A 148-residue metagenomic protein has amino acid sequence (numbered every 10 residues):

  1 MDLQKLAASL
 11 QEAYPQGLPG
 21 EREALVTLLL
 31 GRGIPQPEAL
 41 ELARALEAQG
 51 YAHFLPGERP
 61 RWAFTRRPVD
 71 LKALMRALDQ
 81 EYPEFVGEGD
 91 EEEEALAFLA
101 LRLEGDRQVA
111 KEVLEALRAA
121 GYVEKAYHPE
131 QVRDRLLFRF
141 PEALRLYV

Functional and structural regions predicted by a protein language model:
M1-G17, V69-G87: Positively charged, polyanion-binding regions of nucleic-acid-associated proteins
D2, P19-G20, G33-P35, E41-R44 (+3 more regions): Polar/charged low-complexity regions in secreted precursors and cytosolic/nuclear IDRs
L3, P56-L74, H128-V148: Short, cationic-aromatic polyanion-contact patches
L3-L6, E21-L25, A39, L71-L74 (+2 more regions): Short amphipathic alpha-helical segments that mediate assembly, nucleic-acid/protein binding, or membrane association
Q16-G31, F85-L101: Short acidic, hydrophobic short linear motifs in intrinsically disordered regions
G33-A45, E104-A116: Short amphipathic alpha-helical interaction segments
E47-G57, R118-H128: A short, conserved structural fragment
